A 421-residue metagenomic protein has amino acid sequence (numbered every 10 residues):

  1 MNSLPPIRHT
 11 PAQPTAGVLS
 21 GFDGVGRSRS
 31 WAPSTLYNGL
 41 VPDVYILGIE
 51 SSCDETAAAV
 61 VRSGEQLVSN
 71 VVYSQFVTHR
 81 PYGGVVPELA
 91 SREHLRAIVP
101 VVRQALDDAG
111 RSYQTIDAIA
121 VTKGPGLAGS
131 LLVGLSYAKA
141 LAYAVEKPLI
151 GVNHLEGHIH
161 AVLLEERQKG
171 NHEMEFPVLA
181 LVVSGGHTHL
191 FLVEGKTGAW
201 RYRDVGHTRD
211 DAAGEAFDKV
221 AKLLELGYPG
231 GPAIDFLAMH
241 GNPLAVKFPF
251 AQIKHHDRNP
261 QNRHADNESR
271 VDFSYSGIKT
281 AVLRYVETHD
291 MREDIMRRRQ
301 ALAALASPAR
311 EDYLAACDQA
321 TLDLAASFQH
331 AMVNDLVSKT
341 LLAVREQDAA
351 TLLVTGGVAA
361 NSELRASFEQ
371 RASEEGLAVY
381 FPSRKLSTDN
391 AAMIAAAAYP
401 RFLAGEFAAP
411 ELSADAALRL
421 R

Functional and structural regions predicted by a protein language model:
M1-P11, T15: Extreme N-terminal basic, low-complexity initiation segments that serve as generic localization/processing leaders
S3, G17-L19, G26-T35: Short, low-complexity intrinsically disordered segments enriched in A/P/G/S/L with frequent Arg, especially at protein
T10, D23-G24: Short hydrophobic alpha-helical segments enriched in small aliphatic residues
P33-R421: Acidic, glycine-enriched active-site microenvironments
